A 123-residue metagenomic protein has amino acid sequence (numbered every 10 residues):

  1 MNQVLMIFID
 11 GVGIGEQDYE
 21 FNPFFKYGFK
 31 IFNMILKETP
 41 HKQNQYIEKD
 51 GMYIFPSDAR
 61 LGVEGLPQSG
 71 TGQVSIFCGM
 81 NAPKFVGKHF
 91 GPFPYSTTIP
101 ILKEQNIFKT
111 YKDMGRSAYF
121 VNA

Functional and structural regions predicted by a protein language model:
M1-Q3, R116-S117: Short coil/turn segments at beta-strand junctions that form active-site/ligand-binding loops
Q3, G13-F108: Active-site nucleophile/metal-coordination loop of metallo-enzymes that catalyze phosphate/sulfate and related
L5-I7: Residue-level marker for buried hydrophobic side chains located in beta-strands that build the well-ordered beta-sheet
D10: Active-site glycine-centered loops adjacent to acidic/histidine catalytic or metal-binding residues that shape
I99-A123: Hydrophobic alpha-helical segments and helix pairs
